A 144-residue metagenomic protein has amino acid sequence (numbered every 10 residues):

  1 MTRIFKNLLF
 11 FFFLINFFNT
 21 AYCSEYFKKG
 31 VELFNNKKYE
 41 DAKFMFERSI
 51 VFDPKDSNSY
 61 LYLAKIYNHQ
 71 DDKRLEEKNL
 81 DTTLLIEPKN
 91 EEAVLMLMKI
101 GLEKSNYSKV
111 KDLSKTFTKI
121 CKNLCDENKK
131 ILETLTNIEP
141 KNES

Functional and structural regions predicted by a protein language model:
N35-N36, H69-Q70, E103, N137-K141: Register position in tetratricopeptide repeats
R48-S49, T82-T83, T116-F117: Canonical positions in the second alpha-helix
F52, I86, K119-N123: Structural marker of alpha-solenoid helical repeat scaffolds
D56, N90, L124-C125: Residue-level recognition of tetratricopeptide repeat
Y62, M96, K130-T134: Canonical tetratricopeptide repeat
K111-S144: Terminal, low-structured helical/coil segments at or just beyond the last alpha-helical repeat
